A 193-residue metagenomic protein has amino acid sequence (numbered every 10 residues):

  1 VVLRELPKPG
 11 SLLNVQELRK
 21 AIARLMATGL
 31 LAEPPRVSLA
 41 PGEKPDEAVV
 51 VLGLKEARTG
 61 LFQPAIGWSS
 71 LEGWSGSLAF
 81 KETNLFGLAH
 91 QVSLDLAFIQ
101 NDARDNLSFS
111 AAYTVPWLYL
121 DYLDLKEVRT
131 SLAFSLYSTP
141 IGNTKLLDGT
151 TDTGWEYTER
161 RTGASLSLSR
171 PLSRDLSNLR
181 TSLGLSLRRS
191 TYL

Functional and structural regions predicted by a protein language model:
V1-K8: Acidic/histidine-rich, surface-exposed loop or edge segments in extracytoplasmic proteins
S11-L193: Gram-negative/organellar outer-membrane beta-barrel architecture
